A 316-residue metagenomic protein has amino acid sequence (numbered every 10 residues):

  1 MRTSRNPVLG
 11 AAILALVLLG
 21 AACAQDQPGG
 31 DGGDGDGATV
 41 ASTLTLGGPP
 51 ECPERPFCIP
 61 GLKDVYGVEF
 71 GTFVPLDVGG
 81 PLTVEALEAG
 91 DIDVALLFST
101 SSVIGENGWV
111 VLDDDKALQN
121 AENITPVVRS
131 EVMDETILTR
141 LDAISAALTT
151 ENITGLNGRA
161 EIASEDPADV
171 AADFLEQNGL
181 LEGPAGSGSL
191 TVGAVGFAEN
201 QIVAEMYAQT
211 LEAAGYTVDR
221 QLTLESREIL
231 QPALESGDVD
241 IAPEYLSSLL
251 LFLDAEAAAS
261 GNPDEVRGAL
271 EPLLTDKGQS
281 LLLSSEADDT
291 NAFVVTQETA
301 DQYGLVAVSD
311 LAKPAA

Functional and structural regions predicted by a protein language model:
A11-G20: Bacterial N-terminal signal peptides
A22-D36: Bacterial lipoprotein signal-peptidase II cleavage site
D36-V84, E165-D169, S189-R220, L224 (+1 more regions): Bilobed "Venus flytrap"/periplasmic-binding protein-like clamshell domains and structurally analogous long
G37-L44, R129-L138, D142-I153, D264-A316: A conserved helix-loop-strand patch within extracytoplasmic ligand-binding domains of the periplasmic binding
P49, V94-S102, E122, R129 (+4 more regions): Beta->alpha turn/N-cap motifs
E51-F57, T139-L190, A198-Q201: An extracytoplasmic/periplasmic, membrane-proximal ligand-sensing/linker region
P60-V65, V78-A95, E205-T210, E228-V239 (+1 more regions): Short helices/loops that flank or line small-molecule/ion binding pockets
E85-V111, P243-A259, D264-L270: A ligand-binding cleft/hinge motif common to bilobed small-molecule-binding domains
